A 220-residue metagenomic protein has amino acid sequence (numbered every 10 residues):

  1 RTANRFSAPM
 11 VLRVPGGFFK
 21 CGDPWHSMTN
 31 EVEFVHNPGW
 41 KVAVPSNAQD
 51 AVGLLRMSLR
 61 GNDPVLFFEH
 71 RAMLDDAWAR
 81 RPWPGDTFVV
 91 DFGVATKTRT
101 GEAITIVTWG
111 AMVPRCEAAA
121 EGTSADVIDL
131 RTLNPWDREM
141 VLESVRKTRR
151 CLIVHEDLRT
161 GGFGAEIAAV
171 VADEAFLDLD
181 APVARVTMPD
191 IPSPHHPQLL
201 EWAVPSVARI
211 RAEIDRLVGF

Functional and structural regions predicted by a protein language model:
R1, H36, D173-A175: Alpha-helix C-terminal capping segments
A3-G61, M188, E213, V218: Conserved thiamine diphosphate
R5-V11, F19-C21, R71-F220: Thiamine diphosphate
M28, G61-N62, L130, H196: Generic detection of intrinsically disordered/low-complexity segments and helix-coil linkers/edges
G39, N62-D63, S124, R149: Residue-level detector of structured alpha->beta connecting loops
